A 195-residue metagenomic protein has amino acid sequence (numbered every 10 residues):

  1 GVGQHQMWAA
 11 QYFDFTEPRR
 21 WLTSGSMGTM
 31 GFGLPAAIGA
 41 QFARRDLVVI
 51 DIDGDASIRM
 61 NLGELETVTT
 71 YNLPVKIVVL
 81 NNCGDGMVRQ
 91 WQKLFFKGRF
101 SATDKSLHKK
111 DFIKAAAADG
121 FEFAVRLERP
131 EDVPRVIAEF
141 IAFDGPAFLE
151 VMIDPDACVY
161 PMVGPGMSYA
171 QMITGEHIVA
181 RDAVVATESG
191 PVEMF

Functional and structural regions predicted by a protein language model:
G1-Q4: Active-site pocket-lining segments that scaffold enzyme catalytic pockets across diverse folds
W8-F195: Thiamine diphosphate
